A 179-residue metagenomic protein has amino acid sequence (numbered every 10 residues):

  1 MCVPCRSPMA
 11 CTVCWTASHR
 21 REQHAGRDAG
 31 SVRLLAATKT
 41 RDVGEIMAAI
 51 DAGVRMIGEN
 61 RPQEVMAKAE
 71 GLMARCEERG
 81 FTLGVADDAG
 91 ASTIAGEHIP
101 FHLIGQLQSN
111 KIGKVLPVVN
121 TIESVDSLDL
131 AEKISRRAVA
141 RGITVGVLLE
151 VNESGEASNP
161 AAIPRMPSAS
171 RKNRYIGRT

Functional and structural regions predicted by a protein language model:
M1-T179: Conserved alpha/beta-domain cores
